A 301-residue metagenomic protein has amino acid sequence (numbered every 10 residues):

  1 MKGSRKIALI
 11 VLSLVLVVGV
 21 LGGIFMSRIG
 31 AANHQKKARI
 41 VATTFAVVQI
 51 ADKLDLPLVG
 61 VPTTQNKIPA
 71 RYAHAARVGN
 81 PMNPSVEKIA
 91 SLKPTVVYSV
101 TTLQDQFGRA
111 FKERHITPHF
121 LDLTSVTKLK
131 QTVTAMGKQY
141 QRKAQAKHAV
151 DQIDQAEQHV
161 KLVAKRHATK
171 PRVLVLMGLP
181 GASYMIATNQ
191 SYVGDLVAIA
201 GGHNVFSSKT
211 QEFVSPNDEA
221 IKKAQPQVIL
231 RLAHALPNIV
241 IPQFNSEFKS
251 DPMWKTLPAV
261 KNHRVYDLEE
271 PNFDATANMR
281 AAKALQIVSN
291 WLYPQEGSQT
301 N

Functional and structural regions predicted by a protein language model:
G3-G30: Sec-dependent N-terminal signal peptides of Gram-positive bacterial secreted proteins and lipoproteins
A38-L54, Q145-A200: Basic- and aromatic-lined ligand-binding clefts that recognize polyanionic substrates
A38-R39, K130-T134, K138-Y140, K147 (+2 more regions): Structured C-terminal subdomain patch of bacterial secreted/periplasmic proteins
R39, T44-L92, V96-T101: A short, structured surface patch at a secondary-structure boundary
T44, T101, K209, L232-L236 (+1 more regions): Short secondary-structure boundary segments
T64-R71, M185-F213: Alpha-helical, coiled-coil/dimerization segments enriched in small aliphatic residues
I68-A70, F107-Q139, Y266: Flexible loop/hinge segments that line or gate small-molecule binding clefts
V86-S99, I116, D218-R231: Proline-aspartate-enriched helix->loop->beta-strand connector
